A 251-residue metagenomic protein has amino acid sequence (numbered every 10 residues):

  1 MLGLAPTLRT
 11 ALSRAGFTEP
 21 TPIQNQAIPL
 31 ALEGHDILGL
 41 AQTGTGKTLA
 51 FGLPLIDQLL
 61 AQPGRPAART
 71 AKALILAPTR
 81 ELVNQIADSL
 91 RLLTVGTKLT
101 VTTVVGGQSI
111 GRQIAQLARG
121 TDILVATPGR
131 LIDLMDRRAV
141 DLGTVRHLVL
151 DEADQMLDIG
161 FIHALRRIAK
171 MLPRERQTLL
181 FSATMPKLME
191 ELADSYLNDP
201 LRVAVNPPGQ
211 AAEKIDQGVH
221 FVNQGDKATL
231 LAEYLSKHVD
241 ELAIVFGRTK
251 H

Functional and structural regions predicted by a protein language model:
M1-L40: Conserved pre-motif I regulatory segment
P6-T10, R14-F17, P66-D136, T144-H147 (+6 more regions): Conserved nucleic-acid-binding Ia/Ib motif block in the N-terminal RecA-like helicase ATPase lobe
T18, L38, I56, V83 (+5 more regions): Nucleotide phosphate-binding site architecture
P22, A50, A77, V125-A126 (+2 more regions): Short beta-strand scaffold positions
N25-I37, T48-P66, N84, D88-L93 (+3 more regions): Walker A/P-loop NTP-binding motif
E33-G39, A71-A73, T121-D122, V239-L242: Pre-Walker A (Motif I) flank of P-loop NTPase domains
A41-T45: The conserved Walker
L74, L93, T102-V104, Q113 (+1 more regions): Interdomain coupling/hinge region of P-loop NTPase helicase/AAA+ cores
